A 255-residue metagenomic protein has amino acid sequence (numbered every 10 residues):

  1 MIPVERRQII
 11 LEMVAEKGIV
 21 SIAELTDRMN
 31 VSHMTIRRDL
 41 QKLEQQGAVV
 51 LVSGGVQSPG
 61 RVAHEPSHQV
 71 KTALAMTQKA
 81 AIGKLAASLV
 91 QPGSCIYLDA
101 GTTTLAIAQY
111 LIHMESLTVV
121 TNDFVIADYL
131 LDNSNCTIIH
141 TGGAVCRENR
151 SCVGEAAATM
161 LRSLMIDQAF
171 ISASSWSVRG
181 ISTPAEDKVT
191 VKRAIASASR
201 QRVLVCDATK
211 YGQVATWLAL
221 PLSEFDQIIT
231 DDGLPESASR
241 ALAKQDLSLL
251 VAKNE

Functional and structural regions predicted by a protein language model:
I2-N30, M34-Y97, A108-S116, V120 (+2 more regions): HTH-adjacent hinge/linker in prokaryotic transcriptional regulators
I2-V14, G18-E24, N30, E44-Q45 (+2 more regions): Conserved phosphate- and dinucleotide-binding cores of soluble alpha/beta proteins, encompassing both enzyme active
D99-G101: Glycine-rich beta-strand-to-loop/alpha-helix junction loops that act as flexible
T104-A106: N-terminal active-site wall of soluble small-molecule enzyme domains
